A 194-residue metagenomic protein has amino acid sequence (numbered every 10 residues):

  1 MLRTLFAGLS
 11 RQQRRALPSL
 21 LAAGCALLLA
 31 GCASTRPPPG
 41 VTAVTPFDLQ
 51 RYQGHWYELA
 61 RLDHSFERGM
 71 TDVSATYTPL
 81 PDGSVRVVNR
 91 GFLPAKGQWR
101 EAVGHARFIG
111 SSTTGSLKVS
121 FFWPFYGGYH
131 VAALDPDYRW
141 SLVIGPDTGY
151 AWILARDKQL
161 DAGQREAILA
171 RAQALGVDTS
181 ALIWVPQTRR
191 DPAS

Functional and structural regions predicted by a protein language model:
L2-S10, L27-S194: A beta-rich soluble binding module of mature secreted/lumenal proteins
Q13-L20: N-terminal export leaders
A23-G24: Sec-dependent N-terminal signal peptides
